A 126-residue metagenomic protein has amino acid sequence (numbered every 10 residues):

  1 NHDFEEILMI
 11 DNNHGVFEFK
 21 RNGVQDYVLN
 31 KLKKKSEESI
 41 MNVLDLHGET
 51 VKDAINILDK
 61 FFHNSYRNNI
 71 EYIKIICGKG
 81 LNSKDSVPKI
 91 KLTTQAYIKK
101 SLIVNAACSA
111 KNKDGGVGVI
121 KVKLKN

Functional and structural regions predicted by a protein language model:
N1-Y72, I76-N126: Long, charged, low-complexity intrinsically disordered regions
